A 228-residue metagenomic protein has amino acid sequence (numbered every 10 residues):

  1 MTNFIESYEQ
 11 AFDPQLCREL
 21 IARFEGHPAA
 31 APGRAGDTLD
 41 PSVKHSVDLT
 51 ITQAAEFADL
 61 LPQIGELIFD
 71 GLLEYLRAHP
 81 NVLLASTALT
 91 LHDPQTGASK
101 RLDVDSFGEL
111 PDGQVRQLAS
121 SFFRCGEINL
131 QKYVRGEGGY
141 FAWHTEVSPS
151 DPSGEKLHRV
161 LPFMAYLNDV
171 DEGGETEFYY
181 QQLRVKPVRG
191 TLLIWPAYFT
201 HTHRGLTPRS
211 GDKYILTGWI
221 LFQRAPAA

Functional and structural regions predicted by a protein language model:
M1-P162, Y166-L192, T200-A228: Fe(II)/2-oxoglutarate oxygenase catalytic core
